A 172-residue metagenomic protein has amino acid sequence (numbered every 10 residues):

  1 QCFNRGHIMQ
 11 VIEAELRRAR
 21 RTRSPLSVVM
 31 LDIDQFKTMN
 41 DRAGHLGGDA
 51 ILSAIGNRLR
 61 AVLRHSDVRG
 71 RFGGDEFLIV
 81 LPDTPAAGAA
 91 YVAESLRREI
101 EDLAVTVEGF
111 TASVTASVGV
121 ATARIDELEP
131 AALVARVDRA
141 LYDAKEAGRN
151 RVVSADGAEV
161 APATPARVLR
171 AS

Functional and structural regions predicted by a protein language model:
Q1-S27, D34-A61, G70-G74, L78-I79 (+3 more regions): Conserved long alpha-helical elements within nucleotide-processing catalytic cores of c-di-GMP signaling and class III
D41, L81-P85, E101, A123-R124: Residue-level recognition of strand-loop junctions within catalytic nucleotide-signaling folds
H45, A90, E108, A123-S172: Catalytic-core segments of nucleotide cyclases and related cyclic-nucleotide turnover enzymes
L46, S113-T115: A structural micro-motif at secondary-structure boundaries
V68-R71, A112: A short pre-motif secondary-structure segment
